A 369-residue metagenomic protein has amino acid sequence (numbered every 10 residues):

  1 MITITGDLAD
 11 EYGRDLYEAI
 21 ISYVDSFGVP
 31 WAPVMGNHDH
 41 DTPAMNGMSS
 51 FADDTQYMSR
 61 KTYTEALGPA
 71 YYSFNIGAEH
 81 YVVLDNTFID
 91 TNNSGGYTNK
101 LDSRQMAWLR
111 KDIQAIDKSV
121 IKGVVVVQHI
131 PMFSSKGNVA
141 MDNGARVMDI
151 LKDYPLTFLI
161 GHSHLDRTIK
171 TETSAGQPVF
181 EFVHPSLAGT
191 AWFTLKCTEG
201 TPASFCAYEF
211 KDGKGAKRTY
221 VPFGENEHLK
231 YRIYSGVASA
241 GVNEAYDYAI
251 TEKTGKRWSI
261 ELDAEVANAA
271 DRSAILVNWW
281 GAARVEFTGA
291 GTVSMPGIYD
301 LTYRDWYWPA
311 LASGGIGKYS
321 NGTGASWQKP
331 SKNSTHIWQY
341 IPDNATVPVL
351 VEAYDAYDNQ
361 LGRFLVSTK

Functional and structural regions predicted by a protein language model:
M1-Y17: N-terminal active-site segment of His-dependent metallophosphoesterases
T3, Y81-V83, G123-V127, L159: Structural motif
T5, I113-S135: Short acidic, glycine-rich surface-loop motifs adjacent to enzyme active sites
G6-D7, G36-N37, H129, G161-H162: Active-site glycine-centered loops adjacent to acidic/histidine catalytic or metal-binding residues that shape
R14-Q114, M141-L159, L165-K211, G215-T219: Extended active-site neighborhood of metal-dependent phosphoesterases/phosphodiesterases
A175-W280, E286, T335-D343, V347-S367: Binuclear metal-dependent phosphoesterase catalytic core
V285-A310: Extended low-complexity, serine/threonine- and proline-enriched intrinsically disordered segments
W306-Y340: Aromatic sugar-binding surface patches on proteins that engage polysaccharides or sugar-phosphate polymers
